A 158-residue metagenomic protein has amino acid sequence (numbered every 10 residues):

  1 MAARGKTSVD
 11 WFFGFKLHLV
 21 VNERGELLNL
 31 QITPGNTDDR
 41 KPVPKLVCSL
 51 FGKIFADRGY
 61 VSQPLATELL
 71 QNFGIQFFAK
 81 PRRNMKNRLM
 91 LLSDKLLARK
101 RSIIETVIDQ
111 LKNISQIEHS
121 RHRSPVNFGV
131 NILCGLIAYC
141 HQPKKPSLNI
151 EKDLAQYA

Functional and structural regions predicted by a protein language model:
M1-F73, F78-R82, L136: Polybasic low-complexity intrinsically disordered regions
T7-D10, S120-I132: Structural motif
D39, K100, G129, L133: Hydrophobic (often cysteine-bearing) scaffold residues that line and stabilize catalytic clefts of nucleotide/cofactor
K53, R58-V126: Helix-centered, glycine/charged polyanion-binding patches within enzymatic domains that contact phosphate-containing
F55, L69-Q76, N131-A158: Anion-binding and metal-coordination hotspots
